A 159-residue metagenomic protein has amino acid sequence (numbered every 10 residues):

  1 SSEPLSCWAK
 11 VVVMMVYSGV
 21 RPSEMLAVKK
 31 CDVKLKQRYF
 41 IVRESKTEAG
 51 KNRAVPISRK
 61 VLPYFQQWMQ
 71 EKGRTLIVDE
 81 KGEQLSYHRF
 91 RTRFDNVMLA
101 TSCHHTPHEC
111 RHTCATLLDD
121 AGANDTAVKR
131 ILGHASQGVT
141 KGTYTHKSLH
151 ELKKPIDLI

Functional and structural regions predicted by a protein language model:
S1-P22, L26, T47-E48, E109-R111: Basic, Lys/Arg- and aromatic-enriched nucleic-acid-binding interface segment
C7-W8, Y87, C103-G122: Short basic/aromatic active-site micro-motif
M14-M15, V28, L117-L118, I131: Short alpha-helical segment immediately N-terminal to, or the first helix within, an HTH/HTH-like DNA-binding domain
S18, S23, A27-Q67: Conserved tyrosine-mediated DNA breakage-rejoining catalytic core shared by Y-recombinases
K30, D95, L99, D120 (+2 more regions): Residue-level detection of the helix-turn-helix DNA-binding "recognition helix"
D32-Y39, H104, A123-G142: Short, polar N-cap/turn motifs at the start of nucleic acid-interacting alpha helices
Q37, K46, S58-C103: Active-site/catalytic core of tyrosine-dependent DNA strand-transfer enzymes
E44-G50, L132-L158: Catalytic-site neighborhood detector that most strongly recognizes the C-terminal catalytic loop/helix of tyrosine
